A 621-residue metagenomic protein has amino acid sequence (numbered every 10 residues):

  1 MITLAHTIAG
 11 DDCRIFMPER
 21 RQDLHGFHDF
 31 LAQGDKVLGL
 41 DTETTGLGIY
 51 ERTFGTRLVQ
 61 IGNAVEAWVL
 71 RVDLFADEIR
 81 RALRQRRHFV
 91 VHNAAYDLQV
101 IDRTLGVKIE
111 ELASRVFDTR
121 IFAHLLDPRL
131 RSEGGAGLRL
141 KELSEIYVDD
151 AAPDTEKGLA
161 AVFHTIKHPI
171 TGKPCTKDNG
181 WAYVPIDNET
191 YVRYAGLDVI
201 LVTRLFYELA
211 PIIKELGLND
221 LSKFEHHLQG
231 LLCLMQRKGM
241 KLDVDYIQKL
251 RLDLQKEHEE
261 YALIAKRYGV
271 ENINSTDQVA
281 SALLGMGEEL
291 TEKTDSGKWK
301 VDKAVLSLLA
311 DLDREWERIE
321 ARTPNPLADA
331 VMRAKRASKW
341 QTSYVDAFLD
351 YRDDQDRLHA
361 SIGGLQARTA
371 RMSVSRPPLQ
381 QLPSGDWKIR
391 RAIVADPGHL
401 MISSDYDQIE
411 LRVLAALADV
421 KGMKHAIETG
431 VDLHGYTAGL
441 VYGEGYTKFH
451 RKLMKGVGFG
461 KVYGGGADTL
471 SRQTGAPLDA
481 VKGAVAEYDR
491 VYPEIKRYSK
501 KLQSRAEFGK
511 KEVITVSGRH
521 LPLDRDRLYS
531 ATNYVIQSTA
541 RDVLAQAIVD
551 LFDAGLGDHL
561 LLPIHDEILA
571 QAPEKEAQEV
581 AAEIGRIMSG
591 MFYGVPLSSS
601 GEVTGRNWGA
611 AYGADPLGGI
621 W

Functional and structural regions predicted by a protein language model:
M1-L24, T42-T44, V162-W387, G398-L400 (+7 more regions): Conserved "right-hand" nucleotidyltransferase catalytic core of DNA-directed polymerases
I2-E19, G48, R52-A210, K293 (+1 more regions): Active-site-proximal helix-loop-helix substrate-binding element of RNase H-like nuclease domains
E19-K36, I79-L83, S384-L400, D553-A554: A short acidic-Thr-Gly-centered motif at the start of a beta-strand
L24-F54: Entry/capping segment at the start of metal-dependent catalytic domains with acidic active-site entry clusters
L47-G48, A95-V107, A123-D127, A280-G287 (+2 more regions): Short active-site loop/helix that positions an aromatic residue
Q60-A64, S361-G445: Function-dense linear segments that define catalytic or interfacial modules in macromolecule-processing proteins
T203, K238, K249, D253-D277 (+2 more regions): Polymerase palm active-site segment centered on the conserved acidic dipeptide of motif C
C233, R237, E289-T291, L365-A367 (+4 more regions): Conserved catalytic core of nucleic-acid polymerases
